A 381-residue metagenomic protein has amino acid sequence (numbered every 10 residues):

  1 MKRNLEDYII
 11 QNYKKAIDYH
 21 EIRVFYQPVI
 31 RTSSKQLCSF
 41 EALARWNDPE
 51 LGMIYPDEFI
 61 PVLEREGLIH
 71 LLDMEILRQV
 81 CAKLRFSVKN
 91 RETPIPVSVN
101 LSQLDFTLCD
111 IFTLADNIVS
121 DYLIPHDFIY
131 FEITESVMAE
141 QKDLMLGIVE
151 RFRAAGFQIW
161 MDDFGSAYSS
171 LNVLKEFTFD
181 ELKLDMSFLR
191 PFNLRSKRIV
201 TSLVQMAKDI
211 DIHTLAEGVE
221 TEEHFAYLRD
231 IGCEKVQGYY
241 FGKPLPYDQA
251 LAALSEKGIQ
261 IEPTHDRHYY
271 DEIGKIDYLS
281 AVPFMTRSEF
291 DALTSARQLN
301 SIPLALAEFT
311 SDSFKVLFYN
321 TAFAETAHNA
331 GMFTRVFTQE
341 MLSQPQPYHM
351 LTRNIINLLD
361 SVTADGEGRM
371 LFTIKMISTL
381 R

Functional and structural regions predicted by a protein language model:
K2-V62, M161, A216, P244-L245 (+2 more regions): Active-site core of bacterial EAL-family cyclic-dinucleotide phosphodiesterase domains
K15-Y19, V282-F290, A296-L299, P345-T379: Soluble sensory domains of the PAS superfamily and closely related sensory modules
T32-E41, L68-M145, G218: Catalytic core of bacterial c-di-GMP phosphodiesterases, primarily the EAL and HD-GYP domains, capturing alpha-helical
L43-R45, M53, P61-V62, I118-D121 (+3 more regions): PAS-family sensory domains
D48-E50, F59, V99, D163 (+3 more regions): Signature for phosphate-centric chemistry
I118-F192, M206, I210-K243: The catalytic core of metal-dependent phosphodiesterases that act on cyclic dinucleotides
L245-H268: C-terminal helical cap(s) of enzyme catalytic domains, especially alpha/beta-barrels
L299-G368: PAS-family sensory domains
